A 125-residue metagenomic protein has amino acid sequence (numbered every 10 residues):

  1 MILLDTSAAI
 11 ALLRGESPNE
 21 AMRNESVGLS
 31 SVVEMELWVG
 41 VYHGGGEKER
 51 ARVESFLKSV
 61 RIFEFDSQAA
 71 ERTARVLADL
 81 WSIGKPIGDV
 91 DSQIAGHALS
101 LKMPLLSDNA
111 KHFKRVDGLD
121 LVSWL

Functional and structural regions predicted by a protein language model:
M1-E34, V39-V60: Short, well-structured N-terminal submotif of metal-dependent ribonuclease cores
S31, N109-A110: Short secondary-structure boundary segments
G44-K48, L80-W81, S123-L125: Short, hinge-like loop/turn segments at secondary-structure boundaries
A51, R61-D108: Active-site neighborhoods of divalent-metal-dependent phosphate/nucleic-acid chemistry enzymes
K111, L121-S123: Short, C-terminally biased terminal segments at protein or domain edges
